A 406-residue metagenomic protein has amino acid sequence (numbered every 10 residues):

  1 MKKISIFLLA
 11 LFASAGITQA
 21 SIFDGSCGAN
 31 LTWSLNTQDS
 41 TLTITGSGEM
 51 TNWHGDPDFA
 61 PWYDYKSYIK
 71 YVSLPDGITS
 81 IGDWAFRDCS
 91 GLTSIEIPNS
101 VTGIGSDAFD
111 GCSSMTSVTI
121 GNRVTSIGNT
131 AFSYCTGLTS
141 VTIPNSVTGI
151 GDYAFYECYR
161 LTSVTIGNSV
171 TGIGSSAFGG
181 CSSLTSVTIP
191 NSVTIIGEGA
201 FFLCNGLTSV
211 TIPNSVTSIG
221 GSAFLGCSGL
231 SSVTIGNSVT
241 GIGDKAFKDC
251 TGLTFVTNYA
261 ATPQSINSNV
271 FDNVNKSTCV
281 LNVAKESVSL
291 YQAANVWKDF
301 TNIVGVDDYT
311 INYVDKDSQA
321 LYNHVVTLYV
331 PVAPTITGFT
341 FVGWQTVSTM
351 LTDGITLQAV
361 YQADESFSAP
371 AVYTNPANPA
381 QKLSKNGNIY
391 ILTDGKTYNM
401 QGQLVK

Functional and structural regions predicted by a protein language model:
M1-I4, K406: Positively charged n-region of N-terminal signal peptides that target proteins for export
F7-A15: Bacterial N-terminal signal peptides
T18-A20: Boundary at the C-terminal end of the N-terminal hydrophobic targeting segment
D24-T79, V332: LRR flanking "cap" motifs
T41-G48, K66-S80, S90-G103, S113-S126 (+10 more regions): Structural signature of tandem-repeat unit edges
G82-R87, G105-D110, G128-S133, G151-Y156 (+5 more regions): Consensus positions within tandem repeat domains that build extended binding/scaffold surfaces
D307-E365: Secondary-structure capping and domain/repeat boundary segments
E365-K406: C-terminal outer-membrane/trafficking sorting elements
